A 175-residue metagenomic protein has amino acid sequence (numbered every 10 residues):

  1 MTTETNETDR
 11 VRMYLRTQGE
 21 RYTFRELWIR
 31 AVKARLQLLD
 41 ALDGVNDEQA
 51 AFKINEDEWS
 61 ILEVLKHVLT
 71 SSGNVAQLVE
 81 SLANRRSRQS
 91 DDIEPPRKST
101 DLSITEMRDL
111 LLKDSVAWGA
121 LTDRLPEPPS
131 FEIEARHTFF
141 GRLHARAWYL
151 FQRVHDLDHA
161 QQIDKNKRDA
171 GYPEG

Functional and structural regions predicted by a protein language model:
T2-R10, Y14-T17, A51-I93, E132-G175: Short, contiguous alpha-helical
M13-I29: Short, charged, low-complexity loops and linkers
T23, R30, E56-S60, H67 (+2 more regions): Alpha-helix N-cap/loop-to-helix boundary motif
R25-N55: Short, contiguous, helix-prone interaction/anchoring segments in small proteins
I29-A31, L36-L39, L78, I93-E132 (+1 more regions): Acidic/histidine-rich alpha-helical segments that form the ligand environment of transition-metal centers
D43-N46, P126, K167: A structural signal for long alpha-helical coiled-coils and helix-turn connectors that form the cytosolic signaling
